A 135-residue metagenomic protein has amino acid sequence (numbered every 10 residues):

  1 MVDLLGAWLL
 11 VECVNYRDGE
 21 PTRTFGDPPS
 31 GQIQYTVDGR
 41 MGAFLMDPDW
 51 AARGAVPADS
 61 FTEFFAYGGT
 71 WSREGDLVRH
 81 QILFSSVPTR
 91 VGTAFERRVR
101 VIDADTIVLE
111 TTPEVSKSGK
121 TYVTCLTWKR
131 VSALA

Functional and structural regions predicted by a protein language model:
M1-G68, R73-A135: Lipid interaction determinants
